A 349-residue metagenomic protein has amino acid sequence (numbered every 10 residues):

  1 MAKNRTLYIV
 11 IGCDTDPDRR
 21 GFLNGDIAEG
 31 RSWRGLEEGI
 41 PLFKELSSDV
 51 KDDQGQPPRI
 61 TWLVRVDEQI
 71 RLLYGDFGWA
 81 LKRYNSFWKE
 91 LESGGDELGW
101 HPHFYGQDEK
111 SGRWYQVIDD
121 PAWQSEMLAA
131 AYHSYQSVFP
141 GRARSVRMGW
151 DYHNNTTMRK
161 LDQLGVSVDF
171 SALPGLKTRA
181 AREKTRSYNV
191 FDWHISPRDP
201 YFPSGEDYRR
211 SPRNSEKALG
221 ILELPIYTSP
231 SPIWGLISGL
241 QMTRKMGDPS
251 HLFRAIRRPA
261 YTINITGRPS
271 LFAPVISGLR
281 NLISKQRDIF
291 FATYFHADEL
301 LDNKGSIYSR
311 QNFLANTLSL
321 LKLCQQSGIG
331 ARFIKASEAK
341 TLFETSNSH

Functional and structural regions predicted by a protein language model:
M1-K89, T293, G330: Active-site beta->alpha N-cap acidic-glycine motif
M1-N4, F43-Q54, W79-G94, F202-E216 (+1 more regions): Short amphipathic alpha-helices and their capping/turn segments at secondary-structure boundaries
R5-I9, G55-I60, S93-L98, P140-R144 (+4 more regions): Short, well-ordered coil/turn segments that N-cap beta-strands
D14, H101, V146, L161 (+2 more regions): Conserved, mostly hydrophobic/aromatic
G30-L46, F77-N85, Q124-A129, R268-L279 (+1 more regions): Well-ordered, non-membrane alpha-helical segments in soluble/globular domains
P57-P58, R65-Y152, L219, P225-I233 (+1 more regions): Metal-dependent polysaccharide deacetylase catalytic core of the NodB/CE4 family, i.e., the active-site-bearing domain
M148-S284: Active-site-adjacent pocket scaffolds in enzyme catalytic domains
M246-H349: C-terminal domain-boundary segment and adjacent tail
